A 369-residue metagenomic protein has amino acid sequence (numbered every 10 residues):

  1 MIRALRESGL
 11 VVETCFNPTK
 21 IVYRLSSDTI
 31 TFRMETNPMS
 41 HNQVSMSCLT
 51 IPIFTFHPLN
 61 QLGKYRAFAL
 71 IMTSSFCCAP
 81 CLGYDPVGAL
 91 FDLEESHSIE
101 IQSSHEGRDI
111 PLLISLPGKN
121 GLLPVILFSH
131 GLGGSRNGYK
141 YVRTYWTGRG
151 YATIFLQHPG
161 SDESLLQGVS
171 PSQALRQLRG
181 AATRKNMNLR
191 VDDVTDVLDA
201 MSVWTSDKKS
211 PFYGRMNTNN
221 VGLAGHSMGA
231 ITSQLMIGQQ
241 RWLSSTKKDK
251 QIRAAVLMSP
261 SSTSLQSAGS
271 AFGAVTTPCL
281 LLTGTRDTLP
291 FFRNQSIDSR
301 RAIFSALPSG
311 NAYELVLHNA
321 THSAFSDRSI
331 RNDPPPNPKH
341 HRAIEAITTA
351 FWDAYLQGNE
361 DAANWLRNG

Functional and structural regions predicted by a protein language model:
C15, C48, C77-C81: Cysteine-centered motifs
N17-T19, S27-F32, N37: Intrinsic low-complexity, disordered N-terminal segments enriched in polar/charged/small residues
L82-N120: N-terminal cap/lid segment of alpha/beta-hydrolase-fold proteins
H105-L116, L122-M216: Serine-hydrolase catalytic machinery in alpha/beta-hydrolase-like enzymes
Q157-S161, S261, A320: Short beta-to-alpha linker loops that shape the active-site pocket of alpha/beta-hydrolase fold enzymes
D199-A271: Primarily recognizes the serine-hydrolase "nucleophile elbow" in alpha/beta-hydrolase and SGNH/GDSL folds
T246-N319: The feature captures the conserved acid-bearing segment of alpha/beta-hydrolase catalytic domains
N319-S323, D327-G369: Alpha/beta-hydrolase-fold serine-hydrolase catalytic core, especially in secreted/extracellular enzymes
